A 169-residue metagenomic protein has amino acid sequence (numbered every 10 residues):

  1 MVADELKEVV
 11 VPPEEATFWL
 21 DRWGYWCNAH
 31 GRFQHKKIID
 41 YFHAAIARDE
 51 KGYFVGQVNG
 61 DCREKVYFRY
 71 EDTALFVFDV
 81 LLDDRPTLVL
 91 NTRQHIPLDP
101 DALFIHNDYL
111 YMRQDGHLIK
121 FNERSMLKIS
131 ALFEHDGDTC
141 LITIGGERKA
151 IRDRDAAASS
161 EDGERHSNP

Functional and structural regions predicted by a protein language model:
M1-P169: Terminal leader/tail segments of proteins
